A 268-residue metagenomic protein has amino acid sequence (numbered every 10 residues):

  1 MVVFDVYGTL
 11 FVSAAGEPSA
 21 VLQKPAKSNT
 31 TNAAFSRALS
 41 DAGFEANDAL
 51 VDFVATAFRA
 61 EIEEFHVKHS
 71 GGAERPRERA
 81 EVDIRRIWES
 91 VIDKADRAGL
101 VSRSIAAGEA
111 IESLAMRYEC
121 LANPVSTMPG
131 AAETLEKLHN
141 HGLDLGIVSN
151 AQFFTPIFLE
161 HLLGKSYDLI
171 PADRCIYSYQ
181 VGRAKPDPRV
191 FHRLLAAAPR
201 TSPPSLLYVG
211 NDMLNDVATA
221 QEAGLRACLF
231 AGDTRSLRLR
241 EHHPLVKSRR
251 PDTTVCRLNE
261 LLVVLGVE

Functional and structural regions predicted by a protein language model:
M1-L50: Active-site neighborhood of HAD-like aspartate-dependent phosphohydrolases
M1-V2, D41-A49, A132, E136 (+1 more regions): Asp-based, Mg2+/Mn2+-dependent phosphohydrolase catalytic module
A14-S28, A73-R77, P156-I157, H161 (+1 more regions): Short, flexible/disordered intra-domain loops and linkers
A20, G71-A73, G99-R103, L163-L169 (+1 more regions): Short helix-coil transition/hinge motifs at the ends and kinks of transmembrane helices, capturing the brief
K24-P25, N29-T30, C120-L121, S178-Q180: A short acidic, glycine-rich active-site loop that binds or catalyzes chemistry on phosphate/adenosine moieties
N29-A33, V82-E89, P129, P188-R189 (+2 more regions): A structural signal for well-ordered alpha-helical segments within the folded catalytic domains of diverse enzymes
T31-A115: A metal-dependent, Asp-based hydrolase signature
E78-R85, M116-I147: Short, acidic loop-to-helix structural element flanking the phosphoryl-transfer center in phosphate-processing enzymes
